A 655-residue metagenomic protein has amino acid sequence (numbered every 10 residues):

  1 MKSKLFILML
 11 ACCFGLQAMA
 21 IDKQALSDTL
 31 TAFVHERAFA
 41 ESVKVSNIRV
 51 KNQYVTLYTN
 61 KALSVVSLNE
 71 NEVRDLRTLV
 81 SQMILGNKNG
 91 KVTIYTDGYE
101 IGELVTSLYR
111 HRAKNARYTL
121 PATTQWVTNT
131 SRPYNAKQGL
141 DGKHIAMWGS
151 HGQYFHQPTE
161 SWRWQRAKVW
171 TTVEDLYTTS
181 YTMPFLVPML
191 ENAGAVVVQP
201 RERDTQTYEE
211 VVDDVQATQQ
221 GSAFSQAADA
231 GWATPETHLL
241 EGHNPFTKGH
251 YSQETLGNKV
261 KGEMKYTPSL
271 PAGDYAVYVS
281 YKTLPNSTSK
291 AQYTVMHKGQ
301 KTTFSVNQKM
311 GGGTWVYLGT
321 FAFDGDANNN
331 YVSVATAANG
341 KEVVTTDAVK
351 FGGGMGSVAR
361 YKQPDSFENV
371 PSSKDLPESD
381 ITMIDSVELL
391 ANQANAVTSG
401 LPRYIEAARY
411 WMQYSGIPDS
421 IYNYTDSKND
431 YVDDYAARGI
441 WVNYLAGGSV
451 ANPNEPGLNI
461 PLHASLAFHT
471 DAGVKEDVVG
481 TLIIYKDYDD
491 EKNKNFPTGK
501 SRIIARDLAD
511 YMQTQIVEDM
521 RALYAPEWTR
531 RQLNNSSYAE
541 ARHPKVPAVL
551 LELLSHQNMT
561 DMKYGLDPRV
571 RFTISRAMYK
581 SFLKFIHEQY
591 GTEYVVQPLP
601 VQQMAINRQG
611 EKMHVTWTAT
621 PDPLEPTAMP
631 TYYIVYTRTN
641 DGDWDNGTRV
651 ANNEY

Functional and structural regions predicted by a protein language model:
Y58-R163, N339, T346-V397, L401: Non-catalytic propeptide/linker segments at domain boundaries
W148, L376-A394, G400-R502, N534-Q557: Active-site microenvironments of hydrolase-like enzyme catalytic domains
H243, K248-H250, N328-Y331, A337 (+5 more regions): Active-site-adjacent mobile loop/cap segments within catalytic or ligand-binding domains
K248-L270: Short beta-strands within extracellular/lumenal beta-sheet-rich domains
G262-P285: A short beta-strand element within beta-rich, extracytoplasmic domains of secreted/secretory-pathway proteins
H297-A327: Extracellular carbohydrate recognition and processing domains and analogous Trp-centered ligand-binding platforms
F585-A628: Pro/Thr/Ser/Gly-rich low-complexity, intrinsically disordered linker/stalk tracts
A628-Y655: Recognizes extended acidic, P/S/T-rich segments that occur within or adjacent to Ig-like beta-sandwich modules
